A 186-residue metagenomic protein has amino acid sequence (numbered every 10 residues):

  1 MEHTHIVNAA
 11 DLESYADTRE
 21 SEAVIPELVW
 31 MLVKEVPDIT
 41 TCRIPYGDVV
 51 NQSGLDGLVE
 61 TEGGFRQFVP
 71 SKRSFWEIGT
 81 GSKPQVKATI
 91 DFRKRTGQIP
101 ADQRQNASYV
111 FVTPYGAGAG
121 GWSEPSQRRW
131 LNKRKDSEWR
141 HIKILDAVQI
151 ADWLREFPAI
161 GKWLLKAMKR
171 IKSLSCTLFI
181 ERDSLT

Functional and structural regions predicted by a protein language model:
M1-T186: Mixed-charge (Asp/Glu-Lys/Arg
